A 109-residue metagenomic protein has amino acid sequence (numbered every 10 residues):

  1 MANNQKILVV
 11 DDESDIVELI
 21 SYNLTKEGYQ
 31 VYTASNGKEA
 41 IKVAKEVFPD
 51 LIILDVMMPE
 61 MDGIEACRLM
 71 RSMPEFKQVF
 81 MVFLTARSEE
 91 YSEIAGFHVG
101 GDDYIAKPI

Functional and structural regions predicted by a protein language model:
E18-K26: Charged docking surfaces used in two-component/phosphorelay signaling
G28-S35, V43: Short hydrophobic/Thr-rich beta-strand motif most characteristic of the beta2 strand and flanking loop of CheY-like
S35-E39, D62-R68, S92: Acidic catalytic/metal-coordinating carboxylates
K42, I64-K77: Short amphipathic alpha-helix used as the core "switch/output" element in two-component signaling
V47-I53: Active-site beta3 strand of CheY-like receiver
M58, S88: Receiver (REC) domain active-site loop signature in two-component systems and cognate sites in sensor histidine kinases
V82-L84: Hydrophobic/aromatic residues positioned on beta-strands within the core alpha/beta folds
